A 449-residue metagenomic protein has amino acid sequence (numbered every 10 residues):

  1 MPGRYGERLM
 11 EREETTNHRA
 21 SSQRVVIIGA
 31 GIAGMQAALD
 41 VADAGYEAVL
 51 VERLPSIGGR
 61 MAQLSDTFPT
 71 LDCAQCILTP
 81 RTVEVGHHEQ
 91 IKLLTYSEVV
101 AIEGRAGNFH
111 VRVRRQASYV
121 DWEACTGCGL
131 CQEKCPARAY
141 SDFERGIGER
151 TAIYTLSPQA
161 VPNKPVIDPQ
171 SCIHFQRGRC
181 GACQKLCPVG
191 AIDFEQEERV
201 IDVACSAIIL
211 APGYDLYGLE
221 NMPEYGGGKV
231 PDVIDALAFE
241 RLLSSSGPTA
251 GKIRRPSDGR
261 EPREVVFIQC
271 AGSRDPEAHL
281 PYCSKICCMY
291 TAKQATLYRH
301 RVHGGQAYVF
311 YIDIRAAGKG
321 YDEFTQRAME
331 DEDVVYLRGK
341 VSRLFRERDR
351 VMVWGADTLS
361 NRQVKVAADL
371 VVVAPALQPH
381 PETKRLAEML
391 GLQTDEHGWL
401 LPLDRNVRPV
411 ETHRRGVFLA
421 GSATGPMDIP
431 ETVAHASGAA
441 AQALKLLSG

Functional and structural regions predicted by a protein language model:
M1-G449: Residues forming the flavin
